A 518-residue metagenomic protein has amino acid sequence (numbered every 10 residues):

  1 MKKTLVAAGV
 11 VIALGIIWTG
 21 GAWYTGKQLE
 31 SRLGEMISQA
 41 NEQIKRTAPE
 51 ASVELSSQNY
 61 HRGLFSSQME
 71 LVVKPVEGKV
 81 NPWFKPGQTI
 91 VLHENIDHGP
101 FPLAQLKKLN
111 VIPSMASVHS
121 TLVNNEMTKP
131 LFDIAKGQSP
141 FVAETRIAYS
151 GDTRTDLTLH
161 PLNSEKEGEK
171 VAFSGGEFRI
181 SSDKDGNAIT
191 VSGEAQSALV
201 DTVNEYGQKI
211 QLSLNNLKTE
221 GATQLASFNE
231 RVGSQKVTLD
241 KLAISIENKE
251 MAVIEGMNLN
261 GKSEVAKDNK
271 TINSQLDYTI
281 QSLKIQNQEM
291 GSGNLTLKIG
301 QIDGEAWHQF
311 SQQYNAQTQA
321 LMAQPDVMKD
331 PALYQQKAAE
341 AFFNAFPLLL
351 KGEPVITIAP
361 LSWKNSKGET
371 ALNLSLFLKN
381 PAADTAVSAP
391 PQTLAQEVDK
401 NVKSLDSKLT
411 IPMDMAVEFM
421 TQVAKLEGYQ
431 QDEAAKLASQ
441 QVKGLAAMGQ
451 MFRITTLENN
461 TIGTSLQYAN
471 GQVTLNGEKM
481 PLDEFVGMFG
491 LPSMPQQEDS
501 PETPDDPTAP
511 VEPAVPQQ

Functional and structural regions predicted by a protein language model:
M1-L5: Positively charged n-region of N-terminal signal peptides that target proteins for export
A8-G9, I16-Q518: Glycine-rich, small/hydroxylated-residue low-complexity segments
